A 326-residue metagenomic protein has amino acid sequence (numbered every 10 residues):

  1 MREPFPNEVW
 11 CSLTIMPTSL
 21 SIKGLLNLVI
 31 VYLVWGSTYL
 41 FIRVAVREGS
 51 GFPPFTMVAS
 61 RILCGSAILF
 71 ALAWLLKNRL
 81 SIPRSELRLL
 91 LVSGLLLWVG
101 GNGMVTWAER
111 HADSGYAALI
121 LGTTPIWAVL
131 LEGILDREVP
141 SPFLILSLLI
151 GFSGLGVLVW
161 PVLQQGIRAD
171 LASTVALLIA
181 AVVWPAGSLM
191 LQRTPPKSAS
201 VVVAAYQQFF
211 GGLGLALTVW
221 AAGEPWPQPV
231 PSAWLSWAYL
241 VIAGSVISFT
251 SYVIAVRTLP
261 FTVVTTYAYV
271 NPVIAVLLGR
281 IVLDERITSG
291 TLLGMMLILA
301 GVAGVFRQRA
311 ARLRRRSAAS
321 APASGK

Functional and structural regions predicted by a protein language model:
R2-T56, L95, G166-P196, L213-L217 (+2 more regions): Glycine-/small-residue-enriched transmembrane alpha-helix faces in small-molecule transporters and effluxers
P17, R61-I62, W160-P161, A233-L235 (+1 more regions): C-terminal-most transmembrane helix of multi-pass membrane proteins
I22-N27, P54-L72, L91-V92, F143-S153 (+2 more regions): Hydrophobic alpha-helical transmembrane segments of multi-pass integral membrane proteins, especially transporters
L26, L33, T38, C64-I68 (+7 more regions): Alpha-helical transmembrane segments of compact multi-pass small-molecule transporters, enriched in specific families
V34, T38-Y39, F70-L121, V157 (+1 more regions): Specific transmembrane alpha-helical segments of multi-pass solute transporters/efflux pumps, especially DMT/EamA
F41-G51, W107-R110, V159-L171, W220-S236 (+1 more regions): Membrane-interface helix termini and inter-helical loops of multi-pass transporters
A59-S60, W98, N102, S114-T123 (+2 more regions): Helix-helix packing/entry segments at the starts of transmembrane helices
L69, L91, T123, P140-V162 (+4 more regions): Hydrophobic transmembrane alpha-helices of multi-pass small-molecule transport proteins
